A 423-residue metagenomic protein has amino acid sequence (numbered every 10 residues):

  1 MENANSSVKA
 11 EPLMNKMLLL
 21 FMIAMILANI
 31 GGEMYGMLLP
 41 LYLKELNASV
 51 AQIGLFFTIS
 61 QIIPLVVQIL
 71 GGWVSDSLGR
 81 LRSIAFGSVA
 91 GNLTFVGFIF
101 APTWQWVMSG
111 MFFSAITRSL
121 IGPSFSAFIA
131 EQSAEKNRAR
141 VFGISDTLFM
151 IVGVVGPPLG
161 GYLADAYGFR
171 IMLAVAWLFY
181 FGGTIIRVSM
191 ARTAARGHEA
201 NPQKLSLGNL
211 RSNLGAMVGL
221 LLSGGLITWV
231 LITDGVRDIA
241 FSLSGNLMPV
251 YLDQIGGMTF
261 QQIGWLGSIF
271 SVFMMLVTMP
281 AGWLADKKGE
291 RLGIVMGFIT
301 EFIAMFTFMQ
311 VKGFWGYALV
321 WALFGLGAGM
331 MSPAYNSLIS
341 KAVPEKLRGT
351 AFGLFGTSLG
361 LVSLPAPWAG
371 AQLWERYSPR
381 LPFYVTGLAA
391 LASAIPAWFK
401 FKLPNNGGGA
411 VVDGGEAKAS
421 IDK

Functional and structural regions predicted by a protein language model:
E2-N15, T193-W229, G415-K423: Juxtamembrane intracellular "pre-TM" segments in multi-pass secondary transporters
L38-A51, N246-Q261: Short amphipathic helix-loop junctions that connect adjacent transmembrane helices in Major Facilitator Superfamily/SLC
Q61-I69, G153-V154, S271-M279, S363-L364: Residue-level signature of mid-helix packing/kink "hotspots" within the transmembrane helices of 12-pass Major
V67-G79, A164, T278-G289, W374: Helix-to-loop junctions at the C-terminal end of transmembrane segments in multipass secondary transporters
G79, F100-Q105, G257, V311-K312: Helix-breaking motifs and short loop linkers at transmembrane-helix boundaries and internal kinks in secondary membrane
R82-V96, W177, L292-T307: Structural signature of the two symmetry-related core transmembrane helices
F112-M150, L338: Cytoplasmic helix-loop-helix junction between adjacent transmembrane helices in 12-TM secondary transporters
L178-E199, S393-F401: C-terminal membrane-cytosol helix-exit motif in multi-pass small-molecule transporters
